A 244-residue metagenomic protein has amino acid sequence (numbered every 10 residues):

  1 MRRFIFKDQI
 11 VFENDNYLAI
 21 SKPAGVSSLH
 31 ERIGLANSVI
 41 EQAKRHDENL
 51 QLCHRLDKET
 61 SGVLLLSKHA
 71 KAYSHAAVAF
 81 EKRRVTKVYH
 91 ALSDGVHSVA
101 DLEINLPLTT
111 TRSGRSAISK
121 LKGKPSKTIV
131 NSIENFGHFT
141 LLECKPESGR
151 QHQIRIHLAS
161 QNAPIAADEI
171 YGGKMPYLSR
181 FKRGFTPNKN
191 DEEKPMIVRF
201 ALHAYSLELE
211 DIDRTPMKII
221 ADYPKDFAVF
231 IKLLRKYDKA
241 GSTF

Functional and structural regions predicted by a protein language model:
M1-K127, E134-F136, P216, Y223-D238 (+1 more regions): RNA pseudouridine synthases
R3-D8, F12, P23-S27, H157-F244: Pseudouridine synthases involved in rRNA/tRNA modification
A70, E147-S148: Loop/turn elements at beta-strand to alpha-helix junctions within RNA-recognition modules
A76, R150-L158: Short beta-strand segments enriched for Tyr within beta-sheet-rich domains, predominantly fibronectin type III
I133, K145, E210-I212: A generic structural motif
F139-K145: Short histidine-centered loop motifs in beta-beta connectors
